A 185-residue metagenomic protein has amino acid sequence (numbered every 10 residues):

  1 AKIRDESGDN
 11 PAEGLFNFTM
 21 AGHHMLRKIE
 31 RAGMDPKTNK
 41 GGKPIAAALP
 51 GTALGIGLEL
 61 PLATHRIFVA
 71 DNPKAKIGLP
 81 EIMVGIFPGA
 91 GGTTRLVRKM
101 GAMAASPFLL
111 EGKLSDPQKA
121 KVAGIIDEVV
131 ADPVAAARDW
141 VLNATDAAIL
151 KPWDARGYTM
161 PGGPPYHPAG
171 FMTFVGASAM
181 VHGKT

Functional and structural regions predicted by a protein language model:
A1-M25, A53, M83-G85: Glycine- (often His-adjacent) and acidic-residue-rich active-site loop that binds/positions the CoA thioester
G8-N10, R31-P44, N72, A147-K151 (+1 more regions): Intrinsically disordered, low-complexity coil segments
I29-V84, F108, K113: Glycine-rich beta-to-alpha active-site loop
G92-M103: Hydrophobic, secondary-structure "cap" segments at the distal end of domains
A104-S106, L110-D116, K121-T185: Intrinsically disordered, low-complexity segments enriched in small/flexible residues
